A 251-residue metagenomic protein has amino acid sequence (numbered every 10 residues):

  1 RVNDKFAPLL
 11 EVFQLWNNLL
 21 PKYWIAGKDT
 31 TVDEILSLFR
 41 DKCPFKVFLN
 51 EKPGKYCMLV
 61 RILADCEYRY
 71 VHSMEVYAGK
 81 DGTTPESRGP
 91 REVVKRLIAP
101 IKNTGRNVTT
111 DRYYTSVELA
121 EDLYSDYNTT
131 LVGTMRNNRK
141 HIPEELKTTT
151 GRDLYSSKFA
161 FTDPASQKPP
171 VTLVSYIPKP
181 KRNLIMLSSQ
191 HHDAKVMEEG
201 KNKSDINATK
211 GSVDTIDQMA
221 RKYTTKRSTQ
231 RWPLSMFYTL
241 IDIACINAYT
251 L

Functional and structural regions predicted by a protein language model:
R1-L251: Acidic, contiguous segments within the catalytic cores of piggyBac-derived transposases
